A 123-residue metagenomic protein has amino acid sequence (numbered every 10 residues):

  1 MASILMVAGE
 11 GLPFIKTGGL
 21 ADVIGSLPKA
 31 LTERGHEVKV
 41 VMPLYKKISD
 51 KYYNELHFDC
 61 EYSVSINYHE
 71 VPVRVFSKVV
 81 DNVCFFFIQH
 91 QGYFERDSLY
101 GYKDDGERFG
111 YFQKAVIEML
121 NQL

Functional and structural regions predicted by a protein language model:
M1-L123: Catalytic cores of nucleotide-sugar-dependent glycosyltransferases that transfer UDP/GDP/TDP-activated
